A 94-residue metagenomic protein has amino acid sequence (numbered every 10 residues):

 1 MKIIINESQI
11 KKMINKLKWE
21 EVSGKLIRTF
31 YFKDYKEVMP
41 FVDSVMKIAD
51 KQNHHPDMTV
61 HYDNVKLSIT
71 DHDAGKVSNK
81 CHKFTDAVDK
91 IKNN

Functional and structural regions predicted by a protein language model:
M1-Y35: N-terminal first-folded block
K18, S44-P56, N93-N94: Short arginine-rich
K25, N64-K66: Structural motif
K36-V42: Short amphipathic alpha-helices within nucleic acid-binding modules
D43-S44, D86: Solvent-exposed alpha-helix faces
D57-D63: Amphipathic, hydrophobic secondary-structure cores in small proteins
L67-K92: C-terminal structural segments of small proteins and small subunits
